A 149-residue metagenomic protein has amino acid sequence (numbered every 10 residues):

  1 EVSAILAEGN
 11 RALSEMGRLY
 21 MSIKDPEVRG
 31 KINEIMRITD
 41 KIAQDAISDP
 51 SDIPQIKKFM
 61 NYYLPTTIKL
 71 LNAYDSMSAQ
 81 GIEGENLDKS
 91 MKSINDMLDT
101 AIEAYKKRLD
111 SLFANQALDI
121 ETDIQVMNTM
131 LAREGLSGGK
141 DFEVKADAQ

Functional and structural regions predicted by a protein language model:
E1-I47: Membrane-proximal, non-transmembrane interface segments of integral membrane proteins
E27-Q149: Soluble C-terminal extramembrane regulatory/interaction domains of multi-pass membrane proteins
